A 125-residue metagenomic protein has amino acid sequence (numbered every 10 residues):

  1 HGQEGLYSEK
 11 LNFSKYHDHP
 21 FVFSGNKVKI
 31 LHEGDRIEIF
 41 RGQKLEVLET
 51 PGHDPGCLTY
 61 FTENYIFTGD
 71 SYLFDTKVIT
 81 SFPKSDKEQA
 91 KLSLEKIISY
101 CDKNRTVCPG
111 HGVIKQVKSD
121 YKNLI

Functional and structural regions predicted by a protein language model:
H1-F40: Active-site HxH/HxHxD metal-binding segment of metal-dependent hydrolases
N12-F13, H19-F21, K44-L124: Metallo-beta-lactamase
